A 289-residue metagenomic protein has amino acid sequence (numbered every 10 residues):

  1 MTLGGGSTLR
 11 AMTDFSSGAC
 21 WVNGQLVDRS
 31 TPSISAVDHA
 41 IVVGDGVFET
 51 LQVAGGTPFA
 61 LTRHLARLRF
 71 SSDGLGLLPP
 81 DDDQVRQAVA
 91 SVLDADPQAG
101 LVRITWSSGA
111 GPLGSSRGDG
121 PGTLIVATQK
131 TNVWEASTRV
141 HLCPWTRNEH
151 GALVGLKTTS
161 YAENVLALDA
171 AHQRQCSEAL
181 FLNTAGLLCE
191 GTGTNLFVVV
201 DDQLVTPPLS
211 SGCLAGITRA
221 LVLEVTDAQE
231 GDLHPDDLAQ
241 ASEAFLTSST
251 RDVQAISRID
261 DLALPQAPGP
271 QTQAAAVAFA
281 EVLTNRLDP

Functional and structural regions predicted by a protein language model:
T2-D94, S107, P112-P289: Helix-start/capping segments and mature chain N-termini
D94-G100: Short secondary-structure junctions
